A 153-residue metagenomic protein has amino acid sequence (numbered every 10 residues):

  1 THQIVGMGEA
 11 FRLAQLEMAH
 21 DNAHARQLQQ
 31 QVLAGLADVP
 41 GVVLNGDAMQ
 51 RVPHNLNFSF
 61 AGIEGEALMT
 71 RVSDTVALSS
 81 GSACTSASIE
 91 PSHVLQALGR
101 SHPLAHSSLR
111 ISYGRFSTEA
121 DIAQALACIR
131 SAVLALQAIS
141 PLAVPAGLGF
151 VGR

Functional and structural regions predicted by a protein language model:
T1-N22: Conserved core segment of the aminotransferase class I/II
Q3, D21, N57-F58, A83 (+1 more regions): Glycine- and other small-residue-rich loops at beta-strand/loop junctions that grip anionic moieties
Q3, H24, L28, A125-C128: Hydrophobic alpha-helical membrane-association signature
G8, L33, A37, R130-V133: Structural signal for well-ordered, non-membrane alpha-helices
F11, V32, F60-G62, C84 (+1 more regions): Glycine-rich beta-alpha junction loops
Q15-R71: Conserved PLP-dependent catalytic core of the aminotransferase class-I/II
L56-R110: Conserved C-terminal alpha-helix-loop-beta "cap" of PLP-dependent enzymes that closes/shapes the active-site mouth
P91-R153: PLP-dependent enzyme catalytic core of the Aspartate aminotransferase-like
